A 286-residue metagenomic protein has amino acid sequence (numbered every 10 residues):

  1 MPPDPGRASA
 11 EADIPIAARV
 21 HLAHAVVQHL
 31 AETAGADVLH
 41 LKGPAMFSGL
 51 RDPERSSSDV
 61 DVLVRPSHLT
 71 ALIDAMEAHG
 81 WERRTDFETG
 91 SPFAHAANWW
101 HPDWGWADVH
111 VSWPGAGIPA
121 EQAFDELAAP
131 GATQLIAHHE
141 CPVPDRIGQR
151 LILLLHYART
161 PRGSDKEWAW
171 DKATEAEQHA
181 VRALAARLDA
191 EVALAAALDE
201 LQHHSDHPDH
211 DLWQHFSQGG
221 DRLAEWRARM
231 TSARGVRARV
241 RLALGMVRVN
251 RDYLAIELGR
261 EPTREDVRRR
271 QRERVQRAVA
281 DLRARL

Functional and structural regions predicted by a protein language model:
M1-S58, V64-L286: Conserved NTP-donor binding/palm subdomain of two-metal-ion nucleotidyltransferases/polymerases, i.e., the charged
